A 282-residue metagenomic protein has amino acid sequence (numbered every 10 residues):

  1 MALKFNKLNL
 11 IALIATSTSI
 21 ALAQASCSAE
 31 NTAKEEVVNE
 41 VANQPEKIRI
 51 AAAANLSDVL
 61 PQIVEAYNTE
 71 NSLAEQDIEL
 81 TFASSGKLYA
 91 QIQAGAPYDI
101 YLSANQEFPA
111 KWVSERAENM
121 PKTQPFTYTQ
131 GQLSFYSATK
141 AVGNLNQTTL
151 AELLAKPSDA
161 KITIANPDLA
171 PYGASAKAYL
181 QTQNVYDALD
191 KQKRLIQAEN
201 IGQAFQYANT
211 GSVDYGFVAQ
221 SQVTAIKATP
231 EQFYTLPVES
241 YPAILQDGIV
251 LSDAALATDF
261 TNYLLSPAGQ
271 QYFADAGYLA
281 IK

Functional and structural regions predicted by a protein language model:
A2-L13: Bacterial N-terminal signal peptides that target proteins for export
T18-I20: Short linear segments in intrinsically disordered or otherwise low-structure-confidence regions
L22-S26: C-terminal motif of bacterial Sec signal peptides marking the signal peptidase cleavage site
C27-L73, T81, G86, Q93 (+4 more regions): Exported/periplasmic ABC-transporter solute-binding proteins
R116-F126: Central helical "cap/lid" subdomain
